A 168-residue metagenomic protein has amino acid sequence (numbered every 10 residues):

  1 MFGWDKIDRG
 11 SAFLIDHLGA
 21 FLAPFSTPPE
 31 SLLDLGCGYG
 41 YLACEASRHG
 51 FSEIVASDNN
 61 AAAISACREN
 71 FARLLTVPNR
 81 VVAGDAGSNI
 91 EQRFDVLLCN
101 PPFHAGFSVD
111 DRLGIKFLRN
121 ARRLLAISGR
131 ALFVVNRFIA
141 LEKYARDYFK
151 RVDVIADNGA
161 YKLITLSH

Functional and structural regions predicted by a protein language model:
M1-K6: Class I SAM-dependent methyltransferase Rossmann-like catalytic core, especially the SAM/SAH-binding loop
D8-C99: Conserved SAM/SAH cofactor-binding pocket of Class I
D58-A63, L113, N136-R137: Short beta->alpha hinge that forms the Motif I/post-I loop of the SAM-binding pocket
V96-S108: A short SAM/SAH-binding and catalytic strip from SAM-dependent methyltransferases
I115-I127: A short glycine-rich, Lys/Arg-flanked "PGG" loop and its adjoining helix->strand segment in the class I
S128-V134: Conserved beta-strand signature within the Rossmann-like core of class I S-adenosyl-L-methionine
N136-F149: Conserved class I S-adenosyl-L-methionine
K150, D157-H168: Core SAM-dependent methyltransferase catalytic element
